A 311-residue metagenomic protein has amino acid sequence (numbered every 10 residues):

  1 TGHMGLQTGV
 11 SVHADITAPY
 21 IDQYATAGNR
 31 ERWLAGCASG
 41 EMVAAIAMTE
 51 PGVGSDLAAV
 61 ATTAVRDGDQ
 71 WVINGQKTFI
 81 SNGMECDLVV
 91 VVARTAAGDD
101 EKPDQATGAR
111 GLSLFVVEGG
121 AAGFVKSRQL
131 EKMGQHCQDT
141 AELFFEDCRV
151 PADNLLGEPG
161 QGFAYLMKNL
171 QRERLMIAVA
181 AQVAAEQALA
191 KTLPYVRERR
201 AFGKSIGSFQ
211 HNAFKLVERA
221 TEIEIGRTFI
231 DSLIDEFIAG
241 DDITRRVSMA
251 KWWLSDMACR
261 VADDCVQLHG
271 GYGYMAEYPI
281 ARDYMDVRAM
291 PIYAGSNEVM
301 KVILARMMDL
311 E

Functional and structural regions predicted by a protein language model:
T1-G2, Y24-A27, G36, G40 (+5 more regions): Alpha-helical interface subdomain recognition
G5-G28, G54-L57: N-terminal glycine-rich flavin-associated loop
V10, C37, G52-S55, F79-N82 (+2 more regions): Short Gly/Pro-enriched turn/cap motifs at secondary-structure boundaries
Q23-A25, V65, V91-T95, V116-E118 (+3 more regions): Short beta-strand-to-turn element immediately C-terminal to the catalytic PLP-Schiff-base lysine in fold type I
G40-M48, V92: A short, Trp-centered hydrophobic/proline-enriched beta-strand micro-motif
A59, G120-R149: Flexible, small-/acidic-enriched active-site or ligand-binding loops
Q70, N74-K126: A short core secondary-structure module
L143-Y165: Long, acidic (Asp/Glu-rich), low-complexity accessory segments flanking structured domains
